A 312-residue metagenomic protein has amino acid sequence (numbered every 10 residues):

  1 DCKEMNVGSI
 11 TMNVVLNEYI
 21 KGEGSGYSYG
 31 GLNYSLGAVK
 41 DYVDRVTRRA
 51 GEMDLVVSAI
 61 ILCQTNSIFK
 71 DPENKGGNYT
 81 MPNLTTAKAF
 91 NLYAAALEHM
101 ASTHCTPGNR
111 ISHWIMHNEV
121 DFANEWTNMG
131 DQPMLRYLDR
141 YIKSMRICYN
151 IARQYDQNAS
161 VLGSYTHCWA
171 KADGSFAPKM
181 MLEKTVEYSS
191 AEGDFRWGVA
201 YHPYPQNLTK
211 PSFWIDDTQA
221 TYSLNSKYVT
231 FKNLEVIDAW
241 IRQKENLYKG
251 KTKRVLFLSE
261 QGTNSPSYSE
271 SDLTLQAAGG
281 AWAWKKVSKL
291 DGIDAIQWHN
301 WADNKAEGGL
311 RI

Functional and structural regions predicted by a protein language model:
D1, V39-R48, I215-N225: Generic detector of contiguous secondary-structure segments
C2-K3, G51, S288-K289: Non-catalytic positions within long, well-ordered alpha-helices that form the structural scaffold/packing of enzyme
M5-K171, Q206-N207, A302-G308: Substrate-binding cleft and catalytic face of glycoside hydrolase catalytic domains, especially the flexible beta-alpha
N6, D194-R196, G292: Glycine-enriched alpha-helix->loop->beta-strand junction motifs that scaffold or abut catalytic
D41, A95, K143, K232 (+1 more regions): A general alpha-helical scaffold signature found inside nucleotide-binding enzyme cores
I68-A87, K171-V186, P266-A281: Short, electropositive alpha-helical surface patch
F90-A94, S102, I111-S112, R136-E270: Noncatalytic carbohydrate-binding groove/subsite architecture in carbohydrate-active enzymes
T252-I312: Substrate-binding cleft of secreted/luminal carbohydrate-active enzymes
